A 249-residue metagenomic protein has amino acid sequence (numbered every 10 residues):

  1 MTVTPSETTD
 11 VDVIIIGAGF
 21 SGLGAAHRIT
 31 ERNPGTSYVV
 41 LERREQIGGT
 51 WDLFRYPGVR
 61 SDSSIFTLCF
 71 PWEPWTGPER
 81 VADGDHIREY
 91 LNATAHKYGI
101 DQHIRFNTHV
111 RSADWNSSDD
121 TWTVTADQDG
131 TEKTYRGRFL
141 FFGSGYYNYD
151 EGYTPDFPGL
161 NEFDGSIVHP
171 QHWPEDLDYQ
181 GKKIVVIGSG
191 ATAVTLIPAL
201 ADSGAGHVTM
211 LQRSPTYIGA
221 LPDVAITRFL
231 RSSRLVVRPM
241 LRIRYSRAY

Functional and structural regions predicted by a protein language model:
M1-P5, I29, G58, D101 (+5 more regions): Short, flexible, glycine/charge-rich loop motifs used to bind or transfer phosphoryl groups or to couple energy/partner
T2-A26, R43-W75, T94: Conserved N-terminal glycine/acidic-rich loop preference
V3-D10, I14-I15, F20, A25 (+3 more regions): Rossmann-like dinucleotide-binding core of oxidoreductases
V39, H103-N107, V168-H169: General small-molecule cofactor/ligand-binding pocket signal
G48-Y90, P215-Y249: Glycine-rich active-site loop/strand segments that organize a redox cofactor
S61, T134-Y135, N161: Extracellular/periplasmic catalytic domains that process cell-envelope and extracellular macromolecules
E79-N148: Feature captures the FAD/FMN-dependent oxidoreductase FAD-binding
